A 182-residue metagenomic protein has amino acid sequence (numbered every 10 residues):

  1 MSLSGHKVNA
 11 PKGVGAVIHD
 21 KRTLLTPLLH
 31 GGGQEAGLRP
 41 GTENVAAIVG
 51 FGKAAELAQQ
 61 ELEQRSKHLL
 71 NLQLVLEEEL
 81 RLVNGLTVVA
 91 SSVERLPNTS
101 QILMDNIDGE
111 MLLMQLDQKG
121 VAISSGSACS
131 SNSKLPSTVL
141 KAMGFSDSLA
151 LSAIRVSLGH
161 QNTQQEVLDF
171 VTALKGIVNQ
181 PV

Functional and structural regions predicted by a protein language model:
M1-V182: Pyridoxal 5′-phosphate
